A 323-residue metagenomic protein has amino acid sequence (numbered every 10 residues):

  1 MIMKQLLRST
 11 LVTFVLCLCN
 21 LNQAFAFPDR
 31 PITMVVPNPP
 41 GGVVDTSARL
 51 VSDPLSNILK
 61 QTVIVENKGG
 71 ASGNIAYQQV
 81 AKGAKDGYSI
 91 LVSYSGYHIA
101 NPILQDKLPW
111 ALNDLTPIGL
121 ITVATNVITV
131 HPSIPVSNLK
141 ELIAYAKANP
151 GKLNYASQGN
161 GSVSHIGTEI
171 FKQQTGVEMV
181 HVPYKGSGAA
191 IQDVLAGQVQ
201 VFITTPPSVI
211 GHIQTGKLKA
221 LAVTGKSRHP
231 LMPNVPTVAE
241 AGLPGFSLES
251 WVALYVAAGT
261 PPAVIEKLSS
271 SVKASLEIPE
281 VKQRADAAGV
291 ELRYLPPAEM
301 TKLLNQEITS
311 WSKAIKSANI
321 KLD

Functional and structural regions predicted by a protein language model:
M1-L11: Bacterial N-terminal signal peptides that target proteins for export
T10-N20: Bacterial N-terminal signal peptides
F25-D114, K152-N154, N160, G176-T205 (+3 more regions): N-terminal (or domain-start) structured segment
F27-P31, Q174-V177, E240, P262-D323: An extracytoplasmic/periplasmic, membrane-proximal ligand-sensing/linker region
K82-Y88, S95, I103-A189, V238 (+1 more regions): Hinge/capping helix and adjacent helix->loop/strand transition within the periplasmic-binding protein
G96-Q105, I170-Q174, V201-V235: A ligand-binding cleft/hinge motif common to bilobed small-molecule-binding domains
D106-L112, R228-G245: Small-residue (glycine/proline)-centered packing/hinge motifs flanked by hydrophobic/aromatic residues
